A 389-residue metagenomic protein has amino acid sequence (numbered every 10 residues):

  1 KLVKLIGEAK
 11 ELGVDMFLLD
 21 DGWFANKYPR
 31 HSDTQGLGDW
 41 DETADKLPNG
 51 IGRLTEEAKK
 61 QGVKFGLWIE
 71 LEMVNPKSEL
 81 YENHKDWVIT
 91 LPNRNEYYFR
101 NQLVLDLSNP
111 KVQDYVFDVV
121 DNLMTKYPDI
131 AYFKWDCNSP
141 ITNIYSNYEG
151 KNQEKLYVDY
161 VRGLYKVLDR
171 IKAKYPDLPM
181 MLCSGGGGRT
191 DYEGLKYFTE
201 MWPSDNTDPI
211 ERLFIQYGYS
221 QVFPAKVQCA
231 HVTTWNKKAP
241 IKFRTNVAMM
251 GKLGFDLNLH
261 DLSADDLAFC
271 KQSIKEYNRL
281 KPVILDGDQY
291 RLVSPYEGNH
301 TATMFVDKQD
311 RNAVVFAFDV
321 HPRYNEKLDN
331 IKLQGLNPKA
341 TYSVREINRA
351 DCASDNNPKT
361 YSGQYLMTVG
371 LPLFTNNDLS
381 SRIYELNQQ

Functional and structural regions predicted by a protein language model:
K1-D118, Y127-Y132: Aromatic-lined carbohydrate-binding/catalytic grooves of carbohydrate-active enzymes
F17, A58, V116, M180 (+3 more regions): Conserved, mostly hydrophobic/aromatic
D21, L67-L71, C137, L182-G186 (+4 more regions): Active-site proximal loops enriched in glycine and acidic residues that flank catalytic Cys/His/Asp and coordinate
W23-R30, E72-S78, S139-I144, G187-Y192 (+4 more regions): Flexible loop/turn segments at secondary-structure boundaries
K46-G50, V88-K242, K252-L257, D261 (+1 more regions): Active-site neighborhood of glycoside hydrolase catalytic domains
T245-V293: Catalytic cores of secreted or luminal carbohydrate-active enzymes
S294-N337: Carbohydrate-binding surface patches
H321-Q389: C-terminal beta-sandwich/jelly-roll accessory domains of carbohydrate-active enzymes
